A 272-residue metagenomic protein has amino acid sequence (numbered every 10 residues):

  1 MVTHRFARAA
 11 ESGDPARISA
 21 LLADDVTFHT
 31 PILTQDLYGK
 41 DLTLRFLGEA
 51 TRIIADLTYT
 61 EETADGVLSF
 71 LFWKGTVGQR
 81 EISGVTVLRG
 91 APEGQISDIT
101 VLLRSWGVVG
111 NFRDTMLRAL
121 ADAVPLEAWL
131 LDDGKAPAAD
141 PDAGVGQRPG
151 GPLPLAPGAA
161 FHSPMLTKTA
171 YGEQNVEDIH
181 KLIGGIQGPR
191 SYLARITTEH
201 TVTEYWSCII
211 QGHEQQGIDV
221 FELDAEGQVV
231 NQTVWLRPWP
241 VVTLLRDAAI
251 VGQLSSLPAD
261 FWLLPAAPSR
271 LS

Functional and structural regions predicted by a protein language model:
M1-S272: C-terminal and inter-domain tail/linker signature
